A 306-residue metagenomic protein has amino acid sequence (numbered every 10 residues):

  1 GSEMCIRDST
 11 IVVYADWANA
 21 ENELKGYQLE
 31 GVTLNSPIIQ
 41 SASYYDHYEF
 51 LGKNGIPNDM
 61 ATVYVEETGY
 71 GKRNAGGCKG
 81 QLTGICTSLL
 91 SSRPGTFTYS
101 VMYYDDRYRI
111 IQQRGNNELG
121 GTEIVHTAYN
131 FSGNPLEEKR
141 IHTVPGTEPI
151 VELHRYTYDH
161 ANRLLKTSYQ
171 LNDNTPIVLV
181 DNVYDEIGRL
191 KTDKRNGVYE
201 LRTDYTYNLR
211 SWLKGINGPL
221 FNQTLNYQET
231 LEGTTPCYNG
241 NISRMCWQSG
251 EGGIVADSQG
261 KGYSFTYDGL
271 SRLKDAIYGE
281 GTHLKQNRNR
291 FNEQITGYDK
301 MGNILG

Functional and structural regions predicted by a protein language model:
G1-I6: Short, small-residue-biased leader/transition segments that mark boundaries at the very start of proteins
V12: Extended active-site and interfacial segments that coordinate phosphate-rich ligands in large catalytic machineries
A15-G55: Extended catalytic-interface subdomain
S43, Y48, K53-D105, I110-G306: Acidic/glycine-rich beta-solenoid
